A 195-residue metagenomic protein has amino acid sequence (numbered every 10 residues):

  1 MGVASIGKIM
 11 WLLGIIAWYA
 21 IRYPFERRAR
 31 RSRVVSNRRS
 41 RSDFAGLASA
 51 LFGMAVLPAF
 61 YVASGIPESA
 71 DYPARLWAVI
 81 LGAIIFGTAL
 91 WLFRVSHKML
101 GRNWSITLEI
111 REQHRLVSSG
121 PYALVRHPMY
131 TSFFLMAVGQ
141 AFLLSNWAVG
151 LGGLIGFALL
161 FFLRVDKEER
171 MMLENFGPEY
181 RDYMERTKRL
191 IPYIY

Functional and structural regions predicted by a protein language model:
M1-E112, S118, M136-Y195: Membrane-anchoring alpha-helices and their flanking helix-loop junctions
S119, A123-T131: Histidine-centered phosphotransfer motif of kinases
